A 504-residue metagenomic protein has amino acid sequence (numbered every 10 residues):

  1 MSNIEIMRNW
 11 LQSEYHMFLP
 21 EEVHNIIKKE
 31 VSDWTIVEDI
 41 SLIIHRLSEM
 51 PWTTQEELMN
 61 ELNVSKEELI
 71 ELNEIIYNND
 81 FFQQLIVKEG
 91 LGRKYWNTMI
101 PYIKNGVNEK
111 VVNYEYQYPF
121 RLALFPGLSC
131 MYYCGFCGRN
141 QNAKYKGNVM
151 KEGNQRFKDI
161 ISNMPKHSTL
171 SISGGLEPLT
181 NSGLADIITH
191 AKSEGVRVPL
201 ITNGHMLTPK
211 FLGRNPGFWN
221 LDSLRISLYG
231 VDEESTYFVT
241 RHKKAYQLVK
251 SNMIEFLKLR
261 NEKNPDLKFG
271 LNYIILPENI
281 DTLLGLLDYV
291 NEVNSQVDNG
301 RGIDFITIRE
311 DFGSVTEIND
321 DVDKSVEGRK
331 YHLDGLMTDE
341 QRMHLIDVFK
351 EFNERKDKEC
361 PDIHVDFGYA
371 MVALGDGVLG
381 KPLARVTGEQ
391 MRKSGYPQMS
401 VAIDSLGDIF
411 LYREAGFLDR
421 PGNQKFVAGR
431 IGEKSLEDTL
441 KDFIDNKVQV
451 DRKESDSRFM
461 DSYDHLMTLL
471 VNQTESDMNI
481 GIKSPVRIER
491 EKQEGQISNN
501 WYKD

Functional and structural regions predicted by a protein language model:
M1-Y145, G375-G388, R392, Q398-S400 (+3 more regions): N-terminal pre-core extensions flanking Radical SAM catalytic domains
S2-H16, T35, F125, G147-N148 (+6 more regions): Radical SAM enzyme [4Fe-4S]-AdoMet core and its adjacent flexible, acidic and glycine-rich loops/tails across
V37, T54-L72, V87, L91-S223 (+5 more regions): Conserved alpha-helical substructure of the radical SAM core
S41, L128, Y132, S182-A185 (+3 more regions): A structural signal for well-ordered alpha-helical segments within the folded catalytic domains of diverse enzymes
W52, F81, N142, T169 (+4 more regions): Generic structural signal for secondary-structure transition and capping sites
Q55, E67, Q84-L85, P199 (+3 more regions): A local structural micro-motif
N78, P209-F211, E317-I318: Short Asp/Glu-rich motifs
